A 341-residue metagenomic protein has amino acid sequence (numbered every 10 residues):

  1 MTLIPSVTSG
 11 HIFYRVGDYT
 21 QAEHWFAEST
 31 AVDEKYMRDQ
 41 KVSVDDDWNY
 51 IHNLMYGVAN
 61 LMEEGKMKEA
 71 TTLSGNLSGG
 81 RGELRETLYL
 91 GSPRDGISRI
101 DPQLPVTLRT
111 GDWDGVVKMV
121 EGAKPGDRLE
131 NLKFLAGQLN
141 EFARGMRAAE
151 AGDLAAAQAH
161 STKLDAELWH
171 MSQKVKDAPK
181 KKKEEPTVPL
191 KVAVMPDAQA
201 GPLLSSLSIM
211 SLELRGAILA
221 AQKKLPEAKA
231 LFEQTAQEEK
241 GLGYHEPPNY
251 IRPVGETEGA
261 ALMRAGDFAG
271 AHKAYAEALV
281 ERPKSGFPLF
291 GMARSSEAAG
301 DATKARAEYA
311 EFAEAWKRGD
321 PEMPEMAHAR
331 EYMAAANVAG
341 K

Functional and structural regions predicted by a protein language model:
T2, Y36, G137, M171 (+5 more regions): Residue-level recognition of tetratricopeptide repeat
L3-T8, Q40-V42, M55, L88-L90 (+7 more regions): Alpha-solenoid helical repeat scaffolds
S9, Y50, Y56-G57, P102-Q103 (+7 more regions): Structural register within alpha-helical repeat arrays
E28-R38, G75-E86, V117-R128, T162-Q173 (+3 more regions): Amphipathic alpha-helical segments of tetratricopeptide repeats
